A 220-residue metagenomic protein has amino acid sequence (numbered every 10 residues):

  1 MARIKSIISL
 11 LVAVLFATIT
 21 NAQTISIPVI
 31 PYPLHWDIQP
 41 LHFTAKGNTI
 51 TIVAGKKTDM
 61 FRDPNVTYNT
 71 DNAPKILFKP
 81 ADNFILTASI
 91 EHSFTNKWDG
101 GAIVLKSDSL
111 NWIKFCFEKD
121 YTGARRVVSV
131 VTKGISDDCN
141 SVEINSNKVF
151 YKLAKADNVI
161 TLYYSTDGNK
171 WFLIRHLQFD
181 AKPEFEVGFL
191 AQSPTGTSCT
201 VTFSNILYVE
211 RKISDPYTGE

Functional and structural regions predicted by a protein language model:
M1-S26: Bacterial Sec-dependent N-terminal signal peptides
Q23-E220: Extracellular glycan-recognition regions
